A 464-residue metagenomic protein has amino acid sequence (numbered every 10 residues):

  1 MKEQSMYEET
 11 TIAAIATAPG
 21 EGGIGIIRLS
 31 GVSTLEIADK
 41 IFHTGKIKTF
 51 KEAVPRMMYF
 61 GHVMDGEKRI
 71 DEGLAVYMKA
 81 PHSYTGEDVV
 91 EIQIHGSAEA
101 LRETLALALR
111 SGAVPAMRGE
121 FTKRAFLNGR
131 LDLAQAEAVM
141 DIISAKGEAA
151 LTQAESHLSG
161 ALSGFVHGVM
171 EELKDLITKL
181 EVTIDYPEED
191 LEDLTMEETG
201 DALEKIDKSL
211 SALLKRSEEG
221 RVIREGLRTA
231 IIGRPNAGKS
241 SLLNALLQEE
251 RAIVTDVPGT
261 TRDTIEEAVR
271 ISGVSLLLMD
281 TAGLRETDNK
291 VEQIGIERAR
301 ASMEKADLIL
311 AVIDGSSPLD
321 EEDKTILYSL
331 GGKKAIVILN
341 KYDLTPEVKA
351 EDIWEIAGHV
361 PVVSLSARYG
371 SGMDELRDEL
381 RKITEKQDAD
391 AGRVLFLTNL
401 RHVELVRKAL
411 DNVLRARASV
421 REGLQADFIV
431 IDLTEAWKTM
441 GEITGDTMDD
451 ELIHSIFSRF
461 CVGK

Functional and structural regions predicted by a protein language model:
M1-T152, S156, G160, I336: A glycine-rich (often HGG/GG-containing) alpha/beta subdomain
K2-I15, P19, E148-R270, T287-N289 (+1 more regions): C-terminal-of-GTPase-core extension/linker across diverse P-loop GTPases
G20-E21, G66-I70, H82-E87, G119 (+6 more regions): Short flexible coil/turn linkers enriched for glycine and charged/polar residues that connect secondary-structure
Y59-D71, A75-K79, G259-T287, K305-L308: Switch I (G2) and immediately adjacent beta-strands of P-loop GTPase domains
L247, A282-G283, D307, D314 (+1 more regions): Short glycine-/small-residue-rich Rossmann-like dinucleotide-binding loops
P258, L284, E292-I296: Short alpha-helix of the ABC ATPase nucleotide-binding domain corresponding to the H-loop/switch region
L278, V312, I338-K341: Generic enzyme active-site microenvironment
E292-S316: Inter-motif core of Ras-like GTPase G domains
